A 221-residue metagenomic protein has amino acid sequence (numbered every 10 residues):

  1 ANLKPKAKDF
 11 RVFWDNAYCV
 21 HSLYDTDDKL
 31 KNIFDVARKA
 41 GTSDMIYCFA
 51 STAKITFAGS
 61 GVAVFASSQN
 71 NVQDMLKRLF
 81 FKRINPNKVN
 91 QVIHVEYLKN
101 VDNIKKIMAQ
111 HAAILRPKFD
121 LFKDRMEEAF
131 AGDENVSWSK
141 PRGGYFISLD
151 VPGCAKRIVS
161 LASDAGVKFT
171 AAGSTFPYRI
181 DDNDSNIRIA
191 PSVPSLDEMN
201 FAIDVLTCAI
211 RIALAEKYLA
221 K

Functional and structural regions predicted by a protein language model:
A1-A58: Active-site pre-lysine segment of PLP-dependent enzymes
F13-N16, A50, V64-A66, K140 (+3 more regions): Short beta-strand segments
R38-R116: Conserved core segment of the aminotransferase class I/II
T42, Y178-K221: PLP-dependent enzyme catalytic core of the Aspartate aminotransferase-like
S51-A53, N135-V136, G173-Y178: Short, solvent-exposed loop/turn elements at beta->coil junctions and helix N-caps that rim active or binding pockets
V72, F146-R188, L196-F201: Conserved C-terminal alpha-helix-loop-beta "cap" of PLP-dependent enzymes that closes/shapes the active-site mouth
R83, D164-T170, T207-L214: A common structural junction motif
M108-K123, N135-D150: Conserved glycine-rich beta-strand-loop-beta hairpin in the small C-terminal domain of fold type I
